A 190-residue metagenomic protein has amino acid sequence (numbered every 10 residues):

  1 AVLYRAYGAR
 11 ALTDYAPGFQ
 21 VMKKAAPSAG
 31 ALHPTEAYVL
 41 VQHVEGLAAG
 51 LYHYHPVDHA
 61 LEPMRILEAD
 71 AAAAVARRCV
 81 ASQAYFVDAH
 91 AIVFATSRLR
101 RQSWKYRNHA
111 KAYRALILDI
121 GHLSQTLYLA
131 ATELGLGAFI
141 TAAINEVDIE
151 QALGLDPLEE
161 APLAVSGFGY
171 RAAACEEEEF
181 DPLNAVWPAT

Functional and structural regions predicted by a protein language model:
A1-T190: Acidic, surface-exposed loops and disordered segments
